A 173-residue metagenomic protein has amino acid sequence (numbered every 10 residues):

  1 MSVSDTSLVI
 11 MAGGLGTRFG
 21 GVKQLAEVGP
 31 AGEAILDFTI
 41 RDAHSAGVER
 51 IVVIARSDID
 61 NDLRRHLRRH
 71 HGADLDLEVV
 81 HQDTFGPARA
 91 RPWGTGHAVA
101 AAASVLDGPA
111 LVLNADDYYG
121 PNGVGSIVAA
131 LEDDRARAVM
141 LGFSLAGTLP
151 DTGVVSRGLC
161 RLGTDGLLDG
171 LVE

Functional and structural regions predicted by a protein language model:
V3-L67, L77, Q82, G86-P87: N-terminal glycine-rich phosphate-binding loop and ensuing alpha1 helix
G16, Y118-G120: A short, conserved beta-strand element in the Rossmann-like catalytic core that flanks the donor/metal-binding loop
L36, A102, D116, S144: Residue-level signal for inorganic ion chemistry
E49, G108, R137: Short acidic/polar active-site loop segments enriched in Thr and Asp
H71-P109: Short phosphate-binding loop-to-helix
H81-D83, N114, G142-F143: Short loop/edge segments at beta-strand edges and connector loops that shape dinucleotide/nucleotide cofactor-binding
G108-Y118: Short beta-strand-to-loop acidic/aromatic patch adjacent to the donor-nucleotide binding site
P121-E173: Conserved core of the sugar-phosphate nucleotidyltransferase
